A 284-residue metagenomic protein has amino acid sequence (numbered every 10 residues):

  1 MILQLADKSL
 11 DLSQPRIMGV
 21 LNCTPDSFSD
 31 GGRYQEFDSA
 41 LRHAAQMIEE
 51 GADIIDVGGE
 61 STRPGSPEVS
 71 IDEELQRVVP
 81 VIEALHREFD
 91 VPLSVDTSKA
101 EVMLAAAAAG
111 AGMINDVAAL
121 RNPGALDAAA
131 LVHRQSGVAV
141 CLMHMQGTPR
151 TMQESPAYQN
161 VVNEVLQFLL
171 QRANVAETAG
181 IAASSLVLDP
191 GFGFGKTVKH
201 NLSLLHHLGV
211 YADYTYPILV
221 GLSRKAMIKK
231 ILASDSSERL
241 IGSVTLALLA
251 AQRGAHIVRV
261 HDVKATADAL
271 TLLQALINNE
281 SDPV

Functional and structural regions predicted by a protein language model:
I2: Extended, charged alpha/beta regions that create polyanion-binding interfaces
L5-A6, L12, S29-H43, T62-P92 (+4 more regions): Active-site-adjacent loop and "lid" segments of alpha/beta metabolic enzymes
P25: Catalytic-pocket segment enriched in acidic/His residues
R42-G58: Catalytic domains of carbohydrate-active enzymes, especially glycoside hydrolases
A182-S185: Short acidic capping loops at alpha-helix termini that bridge into adjacent secondary structure
